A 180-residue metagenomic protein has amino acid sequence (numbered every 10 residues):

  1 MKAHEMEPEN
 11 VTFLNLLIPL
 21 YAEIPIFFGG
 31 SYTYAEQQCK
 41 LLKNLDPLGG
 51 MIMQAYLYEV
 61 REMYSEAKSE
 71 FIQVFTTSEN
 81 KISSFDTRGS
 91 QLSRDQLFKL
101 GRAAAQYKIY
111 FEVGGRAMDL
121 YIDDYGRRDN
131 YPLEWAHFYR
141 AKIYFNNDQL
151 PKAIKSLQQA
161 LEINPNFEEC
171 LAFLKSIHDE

Functional and structural regions predicted by a protein language model:
K2-N10, L41-M51, T76-S93, I122-L133: Flexible helix-coil transition and linker loops at the boundaries of alpha-helical arrays
L16, M53, K99, Y139 (+1 more regions): "A position-specific structural signal for the A-helix of alpha-solenoid helical repeats
P19, E23, Y56, R102-Q106 (+2 more regions): Residue-level recognition of tetratricopeptide repeat
I24, G29, R61, Y107-K108 (+1 more regions): Structural motif corresponding to the intra-repeat A-B loop/turn of tetratricopeptide repeats
Y32, Y64, Y110-F111, L150: TPR-repeat structural position
